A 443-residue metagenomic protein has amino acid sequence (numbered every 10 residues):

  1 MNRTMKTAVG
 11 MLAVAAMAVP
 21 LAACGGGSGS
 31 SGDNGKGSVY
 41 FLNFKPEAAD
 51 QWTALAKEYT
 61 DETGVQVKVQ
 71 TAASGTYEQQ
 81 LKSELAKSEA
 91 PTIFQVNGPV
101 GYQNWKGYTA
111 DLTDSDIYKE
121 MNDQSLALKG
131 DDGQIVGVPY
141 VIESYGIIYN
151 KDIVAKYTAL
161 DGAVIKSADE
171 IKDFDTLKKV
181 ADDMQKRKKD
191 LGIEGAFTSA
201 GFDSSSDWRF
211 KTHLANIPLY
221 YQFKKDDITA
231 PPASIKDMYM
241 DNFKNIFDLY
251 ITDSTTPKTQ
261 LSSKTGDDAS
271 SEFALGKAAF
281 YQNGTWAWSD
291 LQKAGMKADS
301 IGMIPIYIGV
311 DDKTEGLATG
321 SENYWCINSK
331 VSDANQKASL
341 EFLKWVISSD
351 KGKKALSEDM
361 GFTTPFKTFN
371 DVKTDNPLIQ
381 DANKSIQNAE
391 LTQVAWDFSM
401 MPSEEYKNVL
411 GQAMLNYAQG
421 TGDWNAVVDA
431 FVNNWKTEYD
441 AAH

Functional and structural regions predicted by a protein language model:
T4-V14, L21-G101, I117-K119, V310-D312 (+5 more regions): Conserved N-terminal structural module of periplasmic/extracytoplasmic solute-binding proteins
Q66, T255, A294-G361: Extracytoplasmic/periplasmic substrate-recognition and gating elements
T71-Q80, K172-T176, Q260-L275: Short helix-initiation/N-cap motifs at beta->coil->alpha
N97-A155, R209, G302-P305, D375: Hinge/lid segment of periplasmic solute-binding proteins
T113-A127, K166-E170, G201-S204, L219-N245 (+3 more regions): Short, solvent-exposed loop/beta-turn-alpha elements that line the ligand-binding surface or hinge of extracytoplasmic
V136-Y140, Y145, D175-P231, A278: Extracytoplasmic/periplasmic solute-binding protein
K179-D182, D226-S263: Glycine-centered hinge/linker elements that transmit conformational signals in sensory and ligand-binding systems
K353, T364-F366, N370-T374, N388-H443: Conserved C-terminal helix/tail region of periplasmic/extracytoplasmic solute-binding proteins
